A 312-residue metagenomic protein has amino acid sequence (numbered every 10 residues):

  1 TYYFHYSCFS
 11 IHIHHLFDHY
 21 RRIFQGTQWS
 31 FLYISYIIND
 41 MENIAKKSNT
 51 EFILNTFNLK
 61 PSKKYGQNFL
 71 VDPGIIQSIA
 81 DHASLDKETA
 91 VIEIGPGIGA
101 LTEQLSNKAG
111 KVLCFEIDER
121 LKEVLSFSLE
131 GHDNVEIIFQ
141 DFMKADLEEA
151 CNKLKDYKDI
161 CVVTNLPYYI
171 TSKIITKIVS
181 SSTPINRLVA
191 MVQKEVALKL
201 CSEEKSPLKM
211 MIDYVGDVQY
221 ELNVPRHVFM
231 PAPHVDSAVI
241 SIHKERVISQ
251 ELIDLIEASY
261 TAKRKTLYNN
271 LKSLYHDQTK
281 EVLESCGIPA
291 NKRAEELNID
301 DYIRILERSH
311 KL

Functional and structural regions predicted by a protein language model:
T1, S7-S10: Short linear motifs in low-complexity or flexible loops
Y3-F4, H19: Alpha-helix boundary/capping motif
Y6, Y33-I37: Short, positively charged and aromatic/hydrophobic N-terminal segments
H12-H14: Intrinsic disorder/low-complexity segments
Y36-A258, R304: Catalytic cores of RNA-modifying enzymes
S237-K244, I248-K280, C286-D301, I305-L306: An accessory alpha-helical subdomain
